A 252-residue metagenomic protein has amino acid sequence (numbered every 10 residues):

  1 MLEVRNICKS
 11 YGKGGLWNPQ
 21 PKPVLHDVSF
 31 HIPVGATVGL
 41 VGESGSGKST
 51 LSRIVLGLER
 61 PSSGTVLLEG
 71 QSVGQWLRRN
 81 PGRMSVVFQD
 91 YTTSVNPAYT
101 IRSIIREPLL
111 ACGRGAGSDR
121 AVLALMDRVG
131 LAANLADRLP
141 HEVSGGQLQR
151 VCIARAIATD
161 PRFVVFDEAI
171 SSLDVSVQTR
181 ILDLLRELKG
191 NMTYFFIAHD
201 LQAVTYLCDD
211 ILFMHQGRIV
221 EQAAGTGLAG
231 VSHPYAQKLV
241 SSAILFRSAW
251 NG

Functional and structural regions predicted by a protein language model:
G12-N18, R60, Y99-S118, G130 (+1 more regions): ABC-type ATPase nucleotide-binding domains, specifically the catalytic core motifs of the NBD
L16-P19, S72-S85, Y99, S103 (+2 more regions): ABC ATPase NBD coupling module
L56: Helix-to-loop junction immediately C-terminal to a conserved catalytic motif
G117-N134, S241: Conserved ABC ATPase "signature" region
L139-V143, Q147: Conserved ABC ATPase signature
V204-Y206: A short, surface-exposed alpha-helical micro-motif characterized by mixed small hydrophobic and charged/polar residues
